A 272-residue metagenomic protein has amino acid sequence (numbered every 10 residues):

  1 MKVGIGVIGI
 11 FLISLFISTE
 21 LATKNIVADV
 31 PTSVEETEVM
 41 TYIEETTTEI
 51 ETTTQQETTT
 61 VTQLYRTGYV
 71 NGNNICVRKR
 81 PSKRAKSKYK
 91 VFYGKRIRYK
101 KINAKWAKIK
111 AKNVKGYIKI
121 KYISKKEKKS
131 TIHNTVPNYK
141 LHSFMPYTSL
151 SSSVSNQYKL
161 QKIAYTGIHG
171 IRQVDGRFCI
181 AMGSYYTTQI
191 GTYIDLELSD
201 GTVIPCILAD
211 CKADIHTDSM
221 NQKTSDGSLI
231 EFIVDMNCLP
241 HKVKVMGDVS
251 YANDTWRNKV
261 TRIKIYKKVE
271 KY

Functional and structural regions predicted by a protein language model:
M1-K24: Sec-dependent N-terminal signal peptides of Gram-positive bacterial secreted proteins and lipoproteins
F16, L21-V77, K119, K129: N-terminal, intrinsically disordered, polar/charged segments of Gram-positive cell-envelope systems that serve as
E36-T37, Y89-K121: SH3/SH3-like beta-barrel superfamily modules
V70-N71, R98-K101, L208, V260-R262: A structural signal for short, hydrophobic beta-strand segments that form beta-sheets in beta-rich/all-beta domains
V70-N73, I102-K105, T187-T192: A short, compositionally biased
R80-P81, N113, D200: Acidic/polar residues in short coil/turn loops that connect beta-strands within repeat-based beta-sheet scaffolds
S82-K86, A181-M182: Short, solvent-exposed loop/turn positions at domain surfaces that link secondary-structure elements or cap domain
K128-Y272: Solvent-exposed, well-ordered loop and adjacent helix/strand elements within mature globular domains that form
